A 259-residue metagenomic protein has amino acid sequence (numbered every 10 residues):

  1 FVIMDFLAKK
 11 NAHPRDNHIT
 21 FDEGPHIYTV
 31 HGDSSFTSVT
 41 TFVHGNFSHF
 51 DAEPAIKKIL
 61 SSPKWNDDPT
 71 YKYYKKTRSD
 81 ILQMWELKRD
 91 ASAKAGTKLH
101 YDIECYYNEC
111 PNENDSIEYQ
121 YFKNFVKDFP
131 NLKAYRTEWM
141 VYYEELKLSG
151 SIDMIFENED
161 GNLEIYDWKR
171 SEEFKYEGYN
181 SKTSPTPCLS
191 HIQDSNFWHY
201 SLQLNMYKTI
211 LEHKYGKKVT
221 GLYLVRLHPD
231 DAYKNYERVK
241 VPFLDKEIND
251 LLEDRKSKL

Functional and structural regions predicted by a protein language model:
V2-K98: Charged, glycine-rich intrinsically disordered N-terminal tails and low-complexity linkers that flank
L7, I81-L189: Catalytic cores of nuclease domains that cleave nucleic-acid phosphodiester backbones
L7-A12, L148-N158, L163, L204-L222: A broadly tuned preference for mixed-charge, low-complexity surface segments
T40, H44, E53-L60, S79-L82 (+4 more regions): Generic detector of well-ordered alpha-helical segments enriched in charged/polar residues, highlighting helical
S48, N114, K240-F243: Non-membrane alpha-helical secondary structure
A55-M84, Y106, C110-P111, F125-P130 (+3 more regions): Domain-wide signal for the mature, well-folded portions of proteins, strongly enriched in nucleus-encoded organellar
Q193-L202, M206-L259: Metal-dependent nuclease catalytic regions and adjoining charged, substrate-binding loops involved in nucleic-acid end
